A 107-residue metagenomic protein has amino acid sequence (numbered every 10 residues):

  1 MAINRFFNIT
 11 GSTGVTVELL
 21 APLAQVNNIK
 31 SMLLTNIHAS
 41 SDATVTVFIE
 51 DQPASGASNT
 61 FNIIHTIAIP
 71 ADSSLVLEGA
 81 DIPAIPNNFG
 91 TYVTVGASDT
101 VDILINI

Functional and structural regions predicted by a protein language model:
M1-N27, P53, N87-I107: C-terminal interaction-tip segments
S12-V15, P70-L75: Solvent-exposed, conformationally flexible loop/turn segments
Q25-T35: Short beta-strand elements of extracellular/lumenal beta-sandwich folds
I29, S41-F48, I103-N106: Short, hydrophobic/aromatic beta-strand segments
L34-S40, G96-S98: Short solvent-exposed strand-capping/beta-turn motif centered on an Asx-Ser/Thr pair
A39-I63: Short, surface-exposed beta-strand/strand-loop-strand elements in extracellular ectodomains
N62-P70: Solvent-exposed serine/threonine-rich low-complexity stretches and specific carbohydrate-binding patches
D72-N88: Beta-sandwich interaction modules
